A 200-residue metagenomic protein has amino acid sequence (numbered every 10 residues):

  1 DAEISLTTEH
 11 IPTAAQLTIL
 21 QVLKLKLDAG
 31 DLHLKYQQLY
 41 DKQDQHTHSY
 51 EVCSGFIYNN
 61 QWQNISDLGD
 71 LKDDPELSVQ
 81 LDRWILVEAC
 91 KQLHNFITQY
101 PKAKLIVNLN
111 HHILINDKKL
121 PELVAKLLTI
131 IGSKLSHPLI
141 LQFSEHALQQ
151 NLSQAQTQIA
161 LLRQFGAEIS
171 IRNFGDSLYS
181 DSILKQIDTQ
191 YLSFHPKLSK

Functional and structural regions predicted by a protein language model:
D1-A2, S66, L162: Catalytic-core segments of nucleotide cyclases and related cyclic-nucleotide turnover enzymes
D1-L17, K102-H111: Flexible, glycine/charge-rich interdomain/linker segments that couple and regulate nucleotide signaling catalytic cores
S5-K72: Active-site core of bacterial EAL-family cyclic-dinucleotide phosphodiesterase domains
K35-Q37, E51-G55, I106-N110, Q142-S144 (+2 more regions): A cross-family glycoside hydrolase active-site/sugar-binding cleft signature
Y58-W62, L86-C90, N173: Short acidic-capped amphipathic helix/loop micro-motif used as an active-site/signal-coupling element
P75-L77: Catalytic-site/binding-pocket detector for metal-dependent nucleotidyl cyclases and the c-di-GMP signaling machinery
V79-Q154: Catalytic core of bacterial c-di-GMP phosphodiesterases, primarily the EAL and HD-GYP domains, capturing alpha-helical
L128-K200: The catalytic core of metal-dependent phosphodiesterases that act on cyclic dinucleotides
